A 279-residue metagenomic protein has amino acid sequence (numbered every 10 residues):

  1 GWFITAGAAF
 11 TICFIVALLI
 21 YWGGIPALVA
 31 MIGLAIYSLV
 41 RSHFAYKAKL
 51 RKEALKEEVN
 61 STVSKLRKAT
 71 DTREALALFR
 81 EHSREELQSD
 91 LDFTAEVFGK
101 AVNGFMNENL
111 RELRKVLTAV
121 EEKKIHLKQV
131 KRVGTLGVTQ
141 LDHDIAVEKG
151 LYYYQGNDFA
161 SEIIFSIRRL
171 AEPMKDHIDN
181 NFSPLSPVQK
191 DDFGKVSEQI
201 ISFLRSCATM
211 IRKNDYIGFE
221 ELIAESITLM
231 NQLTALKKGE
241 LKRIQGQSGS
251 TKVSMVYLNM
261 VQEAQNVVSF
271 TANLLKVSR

Functional and structural regions predicted by a protein language model:
G1-A9, V261-Q265: Membrane-embedded alpha-helical segments of transport systems, primarily multispan ion/solute transporters
A6-A27: Transmembrane helix-loop junctions at the membrane interface of multipass transporters and ion channels
A27-I32, K115-T118: Composition- and surface-driven signal marking solvent-exposed, interaction-prone regions in large proteins
A30-S42: Hydrophobic core of alpha-helical transmembrane segments in multi-pass integral membrane proteins
H43-R279: Cytosolic, long alpha-helical scaffolding segments
